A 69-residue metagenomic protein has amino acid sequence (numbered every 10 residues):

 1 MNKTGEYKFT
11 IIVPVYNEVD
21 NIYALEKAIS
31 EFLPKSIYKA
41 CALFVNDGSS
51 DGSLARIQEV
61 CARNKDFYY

Functional and structural regions predicted by a protein language model:
M1-Y69: Structured catalytic core of nucleotide-sugar glycosyltransferases
